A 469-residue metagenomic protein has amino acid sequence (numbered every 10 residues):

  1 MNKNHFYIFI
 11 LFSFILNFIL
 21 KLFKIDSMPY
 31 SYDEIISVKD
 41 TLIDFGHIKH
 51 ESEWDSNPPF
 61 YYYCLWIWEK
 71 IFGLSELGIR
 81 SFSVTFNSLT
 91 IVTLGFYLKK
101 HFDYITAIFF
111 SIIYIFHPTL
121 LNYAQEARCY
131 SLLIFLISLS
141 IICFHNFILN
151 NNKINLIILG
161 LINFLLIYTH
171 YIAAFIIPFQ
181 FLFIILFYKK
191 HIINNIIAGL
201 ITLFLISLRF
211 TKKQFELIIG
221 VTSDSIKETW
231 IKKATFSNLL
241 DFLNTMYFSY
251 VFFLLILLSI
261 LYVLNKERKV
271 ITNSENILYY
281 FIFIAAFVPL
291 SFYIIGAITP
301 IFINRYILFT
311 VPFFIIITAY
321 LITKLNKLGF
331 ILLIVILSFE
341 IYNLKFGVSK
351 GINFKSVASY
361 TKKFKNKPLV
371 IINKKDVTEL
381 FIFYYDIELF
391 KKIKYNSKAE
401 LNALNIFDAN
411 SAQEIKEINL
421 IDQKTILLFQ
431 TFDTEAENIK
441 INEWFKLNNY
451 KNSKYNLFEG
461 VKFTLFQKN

Functional and structural regions predicted by a protein language model:
M1-L11: N-terminal membrane topogenic signal
F14-F466: Membrane-proximal helix-loop-helix interfaces that form the catalytic/acceptor-binding platform of multi-pass membrane
